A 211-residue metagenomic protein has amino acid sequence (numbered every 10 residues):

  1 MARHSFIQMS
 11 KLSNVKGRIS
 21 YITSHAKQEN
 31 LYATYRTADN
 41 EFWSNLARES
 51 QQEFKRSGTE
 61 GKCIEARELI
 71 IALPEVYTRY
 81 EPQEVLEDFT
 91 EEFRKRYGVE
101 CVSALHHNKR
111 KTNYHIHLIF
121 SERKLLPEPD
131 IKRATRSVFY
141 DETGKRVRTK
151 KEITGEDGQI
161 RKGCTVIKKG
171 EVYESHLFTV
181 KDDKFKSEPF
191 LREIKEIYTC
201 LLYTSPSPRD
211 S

Functional and structural regions predicted by a protein language model:
M1-S205, R209-S211: N-terminal nicking endonuclease/strand-transfer module with a His-rich metal-binding environment and a catalytic Tyr
